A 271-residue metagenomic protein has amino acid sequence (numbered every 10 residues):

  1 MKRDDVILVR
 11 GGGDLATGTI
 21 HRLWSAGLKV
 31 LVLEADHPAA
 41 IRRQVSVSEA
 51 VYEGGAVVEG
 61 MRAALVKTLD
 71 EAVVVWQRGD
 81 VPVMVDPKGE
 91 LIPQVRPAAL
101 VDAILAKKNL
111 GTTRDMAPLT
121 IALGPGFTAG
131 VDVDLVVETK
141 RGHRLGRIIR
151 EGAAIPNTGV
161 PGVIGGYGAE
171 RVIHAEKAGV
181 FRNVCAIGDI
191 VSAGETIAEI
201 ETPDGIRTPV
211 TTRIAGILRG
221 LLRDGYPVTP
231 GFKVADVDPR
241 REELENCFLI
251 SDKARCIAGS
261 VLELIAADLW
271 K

Functional and structural regions predicted by a protein language model:
M1-K271: Well-ordered secondary-structure scaffolds
